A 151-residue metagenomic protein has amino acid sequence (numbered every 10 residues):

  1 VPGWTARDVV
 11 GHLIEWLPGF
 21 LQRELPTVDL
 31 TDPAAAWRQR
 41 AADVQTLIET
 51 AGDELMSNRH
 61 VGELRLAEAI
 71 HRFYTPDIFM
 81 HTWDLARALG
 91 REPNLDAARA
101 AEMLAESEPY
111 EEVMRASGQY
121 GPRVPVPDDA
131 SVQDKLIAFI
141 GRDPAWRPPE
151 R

Functional and structural regions predicted by a protein language model:
P2-D8, P18-R151: Structured surface interface patches that mediate subunit assembly and partner/cofactor docking
G11: DNA-binding alpha-helical recognition surfaces that contact promoter or target DNA
I14: A conserved catalytic-loop motif detector
